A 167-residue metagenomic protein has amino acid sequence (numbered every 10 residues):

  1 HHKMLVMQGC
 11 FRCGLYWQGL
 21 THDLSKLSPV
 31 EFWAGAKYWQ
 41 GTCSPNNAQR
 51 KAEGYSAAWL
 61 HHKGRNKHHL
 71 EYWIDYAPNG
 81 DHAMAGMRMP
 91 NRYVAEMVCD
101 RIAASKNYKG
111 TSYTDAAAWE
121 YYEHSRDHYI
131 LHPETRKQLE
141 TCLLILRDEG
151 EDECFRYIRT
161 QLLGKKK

Functional and structural regions predicted by a protein language model:
H1-K167: Metal-dependent phosphohydrolase cores
